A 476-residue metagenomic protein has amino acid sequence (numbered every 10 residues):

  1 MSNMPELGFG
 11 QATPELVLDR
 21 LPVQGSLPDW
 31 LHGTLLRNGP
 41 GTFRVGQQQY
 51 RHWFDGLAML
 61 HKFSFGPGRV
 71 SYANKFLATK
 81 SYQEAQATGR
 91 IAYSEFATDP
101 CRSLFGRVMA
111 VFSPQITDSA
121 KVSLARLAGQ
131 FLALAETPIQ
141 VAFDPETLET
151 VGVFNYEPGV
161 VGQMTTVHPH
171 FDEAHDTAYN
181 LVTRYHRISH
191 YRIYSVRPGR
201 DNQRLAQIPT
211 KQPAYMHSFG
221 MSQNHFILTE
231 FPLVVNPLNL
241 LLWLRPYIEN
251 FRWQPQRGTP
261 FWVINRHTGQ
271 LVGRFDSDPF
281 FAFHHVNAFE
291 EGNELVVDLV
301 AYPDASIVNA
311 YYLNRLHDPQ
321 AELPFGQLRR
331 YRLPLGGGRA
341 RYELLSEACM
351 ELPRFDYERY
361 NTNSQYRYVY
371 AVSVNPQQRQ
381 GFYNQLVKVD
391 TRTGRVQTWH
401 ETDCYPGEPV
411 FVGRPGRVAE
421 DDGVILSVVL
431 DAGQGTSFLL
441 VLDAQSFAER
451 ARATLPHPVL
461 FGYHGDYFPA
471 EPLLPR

Functional and structural regions predicted by a protein language model:
M1-R476: Beta-propeller domains
